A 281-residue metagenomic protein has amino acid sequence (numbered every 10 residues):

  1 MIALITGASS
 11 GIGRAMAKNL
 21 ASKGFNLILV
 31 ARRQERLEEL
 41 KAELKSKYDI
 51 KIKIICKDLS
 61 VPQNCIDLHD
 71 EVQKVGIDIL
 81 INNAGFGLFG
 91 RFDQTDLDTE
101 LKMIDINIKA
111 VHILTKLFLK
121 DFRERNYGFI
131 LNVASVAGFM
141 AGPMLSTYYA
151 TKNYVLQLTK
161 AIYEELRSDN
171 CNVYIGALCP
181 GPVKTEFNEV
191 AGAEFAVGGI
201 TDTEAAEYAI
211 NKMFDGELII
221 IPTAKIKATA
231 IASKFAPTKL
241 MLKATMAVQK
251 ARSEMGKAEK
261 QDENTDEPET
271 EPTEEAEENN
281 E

Functional and structural regions predicted by a protein language model:
S9-S10: Conserved glycine-rich cofactor-binding loop
K23-E39: Conserved glycine-rich Rossmann-like NAD(P)H-binding loop of the short-chain dehydrogenase/reductase
N83-L88: Conserved NAD(P)H cofactor-binding loop of Rossmann-fold oxidoreductase domains
R91-F92, T99-I104: Substrate-binding pocket helix/loop in short-chain dehydrogenase/reductase
T115, T151: Active-site helix of classical SDR
S135: Residue(s) in the substrate-gating loop at a strand-loop-helix junction that position the organic substrate next
A177, E194-A230: C-terminal helical subdomain
